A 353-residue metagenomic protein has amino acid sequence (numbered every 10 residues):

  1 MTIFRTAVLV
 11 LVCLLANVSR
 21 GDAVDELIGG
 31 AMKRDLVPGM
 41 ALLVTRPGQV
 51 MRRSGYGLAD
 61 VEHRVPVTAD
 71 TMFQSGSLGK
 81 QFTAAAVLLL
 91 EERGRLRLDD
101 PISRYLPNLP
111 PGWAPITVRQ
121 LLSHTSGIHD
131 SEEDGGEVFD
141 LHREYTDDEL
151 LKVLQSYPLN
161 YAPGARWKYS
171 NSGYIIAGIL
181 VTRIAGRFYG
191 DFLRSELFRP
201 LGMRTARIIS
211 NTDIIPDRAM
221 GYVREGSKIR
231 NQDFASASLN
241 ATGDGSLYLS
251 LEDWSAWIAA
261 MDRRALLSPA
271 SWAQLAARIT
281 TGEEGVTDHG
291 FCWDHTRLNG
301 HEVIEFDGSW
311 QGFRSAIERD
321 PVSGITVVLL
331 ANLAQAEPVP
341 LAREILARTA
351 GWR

Functional and structural regions predicted by a protein language model:
M1-T6: Positively charged n-region of N-terminal signal peptides that target proteins for export
A7-A16: Bacterial N-terminal signal peptides
N17-G21: Sec/Tat signal peptide C-region and signal peptidase I cleavage site
D22-F73, R97, S156, H301 (+1 more regions): Short, conserved catalytic-motif segment at the N-terminal edge
K33-A41, E62-L121, L159-S172, T242-G245 (+1 more regions): Short active-site loop at a secondary-structure junction that contains or immediately precedes the catalytic residue(s)
Y56-D60, W113-Q311: Short, surface-exposed loop or secondary-structure junction motifs that flank catalytic or metal-binding residues
N299, N332-R353: Short, gly/Ser/Thr-rich active-site loops of penicillin-recognizing serine hydrolases
E305-F306, S315-R319, S323-L333: Short, well-ordered beta-strand elements
